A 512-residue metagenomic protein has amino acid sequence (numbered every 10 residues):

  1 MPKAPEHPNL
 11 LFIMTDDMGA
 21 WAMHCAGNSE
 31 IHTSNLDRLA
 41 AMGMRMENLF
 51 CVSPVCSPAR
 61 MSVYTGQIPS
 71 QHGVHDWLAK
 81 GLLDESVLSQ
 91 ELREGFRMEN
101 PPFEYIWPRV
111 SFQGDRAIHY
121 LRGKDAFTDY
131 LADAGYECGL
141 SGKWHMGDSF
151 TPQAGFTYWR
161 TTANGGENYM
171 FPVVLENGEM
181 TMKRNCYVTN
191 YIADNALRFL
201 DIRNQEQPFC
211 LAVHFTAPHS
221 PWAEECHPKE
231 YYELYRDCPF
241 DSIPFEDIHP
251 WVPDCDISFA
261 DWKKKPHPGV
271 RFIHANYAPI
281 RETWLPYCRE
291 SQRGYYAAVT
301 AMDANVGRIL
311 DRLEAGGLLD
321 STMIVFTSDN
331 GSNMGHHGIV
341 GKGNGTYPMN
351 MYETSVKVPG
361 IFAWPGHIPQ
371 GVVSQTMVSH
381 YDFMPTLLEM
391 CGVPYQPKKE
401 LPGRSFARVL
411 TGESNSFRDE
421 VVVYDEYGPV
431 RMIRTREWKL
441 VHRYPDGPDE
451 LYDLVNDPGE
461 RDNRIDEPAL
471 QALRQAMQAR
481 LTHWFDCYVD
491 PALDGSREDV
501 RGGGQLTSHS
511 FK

Functional and structural regions predicted by a protein language model:
P2-P8, D17-E30, T161-Y191, L197-P208 (+9 more regions): Active-site-proximal cap/lid insertion segments
L11-M14, E47-N48, S62-Y64, Y130 (+8 more regions): Structural recognition of the beta-strand scaffold that forms the well-ordered cores of secreted hydrolase catalytic
F12-I13, G19-A126, Y130, Y136-G139 (+2 more regions): Active-site segment of extracytoplasmic enzymes that catalyze sulfate/phosphate-ester chemistry
C25-G27, M44-Q67, H75-L82, L140-T151 (+7 more regions): Short, solvent-exposed turn/loop segments enriched in Gly/Ser/Thr/Pro and often Arg
T33-S34, V63, K143, P152 (+6 more regions): Polar, surface-exposed loop/tail segments that function as active-site lids or cofactor/substrate-recognition elements
P58, P69, A154, E167-Y169 (+5 more regions): Short, solvent-exposed loop/turn segments at the edges of secondary structure
W364, I433-R436, H442-R443, L454: Active-site beta-strand termini and strand-to-loop segments that position acidic
D457: Intrinsically disordered, low-complexity polar regions and short flexible loop motifs
